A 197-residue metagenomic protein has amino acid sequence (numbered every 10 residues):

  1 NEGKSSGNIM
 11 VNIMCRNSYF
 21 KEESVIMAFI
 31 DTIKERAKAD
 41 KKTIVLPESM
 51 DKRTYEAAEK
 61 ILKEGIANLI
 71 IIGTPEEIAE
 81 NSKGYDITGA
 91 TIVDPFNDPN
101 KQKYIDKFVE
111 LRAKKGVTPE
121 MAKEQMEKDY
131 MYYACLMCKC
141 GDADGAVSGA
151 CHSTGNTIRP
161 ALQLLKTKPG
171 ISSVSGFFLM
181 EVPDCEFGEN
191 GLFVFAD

Functional and structural regions predicted by a protein language model:
E2, S6-I26: Short, Lys/Arg-enriched N-terminal segments with co-localized hydrophobic residues within the first ~10-30 amino acids
I26-D197: Anion-binding alpha/beta catalytic cores of soluble intermediary-metabolism enzymes, centered on
